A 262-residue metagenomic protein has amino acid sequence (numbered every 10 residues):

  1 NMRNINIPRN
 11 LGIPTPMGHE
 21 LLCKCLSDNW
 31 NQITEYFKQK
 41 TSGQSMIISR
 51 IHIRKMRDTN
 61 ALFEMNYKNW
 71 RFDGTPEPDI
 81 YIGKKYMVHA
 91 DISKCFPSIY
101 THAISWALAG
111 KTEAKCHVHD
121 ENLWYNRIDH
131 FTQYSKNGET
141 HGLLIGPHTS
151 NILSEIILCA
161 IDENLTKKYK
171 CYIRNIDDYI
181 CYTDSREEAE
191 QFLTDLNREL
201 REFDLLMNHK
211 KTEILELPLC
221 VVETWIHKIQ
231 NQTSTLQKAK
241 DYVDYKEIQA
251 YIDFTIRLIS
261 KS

Functional and structural regions predicted by a protein language model:
N1-I145: Conserved two-metal-ion catalytic palm core of "right-hand" nucleic acid polymerases, unifying RNA-dependent RNA
G18, F96, S150-I157: Hydrophobic (often cysteine-bearing) scaffold residues that line and stabilize catalytic clefts of nucleotide/cofactor
Q39-G43, C116-N122, Y172-N175, T183 (+1 more regions): Short, glycine/acidic-rich hinge or "gate" loops at secondary-structure transitions that mediate conformational
Y81-K84, H148, K167, N175-I176 (+1 more regions): Short, well-ordered loop/turn elements at secondary-structure boundaries
I92-F96, T183-S185, I214, P218: Short, flexible loop/turn elements at secondary-structure junctions
A103, L108, I180-E199: Catalytic palm subdomain of template-directed nucleic-acid polymerases, centered on the conserved carboxylate motif
C116-H117, I152-D177, C181-D184, A189: Active-site palm subdomain of RNA-directed nucleic acid polymerases
E190-S262: C-terminal polymerase-core module
